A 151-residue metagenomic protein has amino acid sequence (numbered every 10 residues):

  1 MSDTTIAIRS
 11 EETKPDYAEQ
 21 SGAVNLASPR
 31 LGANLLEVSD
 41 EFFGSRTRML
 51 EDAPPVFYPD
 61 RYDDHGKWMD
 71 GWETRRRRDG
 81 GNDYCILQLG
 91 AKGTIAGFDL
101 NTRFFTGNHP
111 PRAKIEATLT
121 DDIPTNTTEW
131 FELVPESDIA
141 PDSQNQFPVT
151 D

Functional and structural regions predicted by a protein language model:
S2-Y84, F105-D151: Trp- and acidic/polar-enriched beta-sheet ligand-binding modules for extracellular glycan and matrix recognition
C85-L87, A96: General structural concept
L89-A91: A short glycine/threonine-centered beta-strand motif
G93-F104: A short beta-strand element within beta-rich, extracytoplasmic domains of secreted/secretory-pathway proteins
